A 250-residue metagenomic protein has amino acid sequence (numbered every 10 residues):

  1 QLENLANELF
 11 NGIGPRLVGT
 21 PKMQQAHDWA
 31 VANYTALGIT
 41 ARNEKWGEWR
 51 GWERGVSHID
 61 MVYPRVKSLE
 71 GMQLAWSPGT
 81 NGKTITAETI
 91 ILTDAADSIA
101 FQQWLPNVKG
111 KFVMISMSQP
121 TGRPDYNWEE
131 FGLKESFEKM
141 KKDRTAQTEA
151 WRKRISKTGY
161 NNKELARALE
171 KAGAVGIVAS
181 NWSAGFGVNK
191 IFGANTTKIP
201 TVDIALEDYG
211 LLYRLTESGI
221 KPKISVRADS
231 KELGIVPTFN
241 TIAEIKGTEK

Functional and structural regions predicted by a protein language model:
Q1-E8, E244-T248: Glycine-rich, acidic and aromatic/proline-enriched surface loops and short helix-turn segments that act as binding
L2-E3, R16-H27, I155-K163, V202 (+1 more regions): Solvent-exposed, acidic/flexible segments
N7, N11-T145: Noncatalytic luminal/extracellular "stalk/propeptide" segments of secretory-pathway proteins
E8, W29, A168, L211-L215 (+1 more regions): Alpha-helical scaffold segments in soluble metabolic enzymes
A32, W49, G79, Q103-V108 (+3 more regions): Mature extracellular/periplasmic domains of secretome proteins
Y63, S68-Q102, I191-K250: Soluble metallo-hydrolase cores and metallopeptidase-like ectodomains found primarily in the secretory/periplasmic
V113, E149, K157, N161-P222 (+1 more regions): Loop-rich non-cytosolic ectodomains and luminal regions
E138-T158: A gly/proline- and charged-residue-enriched helix-loop-helix capping module
